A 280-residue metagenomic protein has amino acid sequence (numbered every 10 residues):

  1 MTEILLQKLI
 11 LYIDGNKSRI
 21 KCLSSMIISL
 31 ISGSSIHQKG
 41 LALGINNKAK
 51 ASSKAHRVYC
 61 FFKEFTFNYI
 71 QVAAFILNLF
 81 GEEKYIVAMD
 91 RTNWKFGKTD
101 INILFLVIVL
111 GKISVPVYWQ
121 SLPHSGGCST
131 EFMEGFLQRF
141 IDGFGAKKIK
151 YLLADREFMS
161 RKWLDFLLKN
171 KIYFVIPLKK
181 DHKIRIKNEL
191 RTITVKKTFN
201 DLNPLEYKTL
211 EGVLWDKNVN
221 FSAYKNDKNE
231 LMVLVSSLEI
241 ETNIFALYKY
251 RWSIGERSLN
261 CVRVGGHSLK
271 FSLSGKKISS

Functional and structural regions predicted by a protein language model:
M1-S35, Y69-V72, E82-Y85, T99 (+1 more regions): Single, function-defining residue in the core of a domain
K21-H56, C60: A structured, charge-rich N-terminal accessory region that forms the first stable segment of a protein and links
K48, E64-F65, H267-S268: A short structural micro-motif
A55-K112: Active-site-proximal, Lys/Arg-enriched surface segment that forms a nucleic-acid-binding/basic interface patch
